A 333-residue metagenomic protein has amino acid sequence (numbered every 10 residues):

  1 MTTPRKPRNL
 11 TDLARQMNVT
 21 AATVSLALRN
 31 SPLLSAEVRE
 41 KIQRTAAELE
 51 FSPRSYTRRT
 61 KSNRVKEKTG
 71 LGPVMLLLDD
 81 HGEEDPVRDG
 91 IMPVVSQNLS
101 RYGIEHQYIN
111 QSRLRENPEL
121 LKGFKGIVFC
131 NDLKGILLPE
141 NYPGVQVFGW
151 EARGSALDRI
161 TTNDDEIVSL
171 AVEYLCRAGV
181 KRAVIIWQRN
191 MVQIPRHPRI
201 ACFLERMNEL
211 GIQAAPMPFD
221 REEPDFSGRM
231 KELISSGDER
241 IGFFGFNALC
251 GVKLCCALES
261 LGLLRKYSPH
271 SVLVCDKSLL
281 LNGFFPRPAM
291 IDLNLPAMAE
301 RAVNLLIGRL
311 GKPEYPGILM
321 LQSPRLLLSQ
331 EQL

Functional and structural regions predicted by a protein language model:
M1-R5, N63-E173, R177, I234-D238 (+2 more regions): Alpha-helical recognition/docking segments in bacterial nutrient-uptake and carbohydrate-utilization systems
M1-R64: N-terminal helix-turn-helix DNA-binding module of bacterial transcription factors
Q16, T23-S25, K61-E83, R182-R189: Short beta-strand segments enriched in small/hydrophobic residues
T23, I234-F244, L249-L333: Flexible loop/turn connectors
P86-Y102, L170, I194-Q213, K253-S260 (+1 more regions): Short, solvent-exposed amphipathic alpha-helices that sit in or adjacent to ligand/effector-binding or catalytic
S96-Q111, V184-I185, I200, L204-F226 (+1 more regions): Short beta-strand elements in bilobed, periplasmic/extracellular small-molecule ligand-binding domains
S155-I186, P224-K231, G251, D292-G311: Hydrophobic alpha-helical segments within soluble ligand-binding/sensing domains
A171-I212, E314-L333: An alpha-beta-alpha
